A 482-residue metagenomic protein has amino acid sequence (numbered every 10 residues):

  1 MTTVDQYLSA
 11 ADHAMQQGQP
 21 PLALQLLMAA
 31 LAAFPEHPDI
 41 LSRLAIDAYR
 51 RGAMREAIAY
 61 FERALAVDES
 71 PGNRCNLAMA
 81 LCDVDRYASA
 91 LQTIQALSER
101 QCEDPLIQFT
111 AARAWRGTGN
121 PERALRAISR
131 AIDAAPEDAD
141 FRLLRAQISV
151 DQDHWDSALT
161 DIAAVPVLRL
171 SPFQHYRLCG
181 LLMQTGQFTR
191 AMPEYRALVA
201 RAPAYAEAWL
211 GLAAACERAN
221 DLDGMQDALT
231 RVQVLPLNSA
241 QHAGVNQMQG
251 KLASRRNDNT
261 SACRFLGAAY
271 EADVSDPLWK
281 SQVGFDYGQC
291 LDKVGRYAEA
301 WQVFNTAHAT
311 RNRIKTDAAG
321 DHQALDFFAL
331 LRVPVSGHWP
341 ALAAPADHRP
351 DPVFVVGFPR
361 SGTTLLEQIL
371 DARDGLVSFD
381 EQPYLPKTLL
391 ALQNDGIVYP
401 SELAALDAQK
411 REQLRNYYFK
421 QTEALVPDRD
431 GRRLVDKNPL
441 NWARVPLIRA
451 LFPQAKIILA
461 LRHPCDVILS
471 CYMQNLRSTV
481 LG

Functional and structural regions predicted by a protein language model:
D5, D39, G72-N73, L106 (+6 more regions): Start-of-helix register in tetratricopeptide repeats
Q16-Q17, R50-R51, D83-V84, G117-T118 (+5 more regions): Register position in tetratricopeptide repeats
P35, D68-E69, C102, P136 (+6 more regions): Short coil turns that delineate tetratricopeptide repeat
Q152, T185, V199, Y205-E207 (+7 more regions): PAPS-dependent sulfotransferase catalytic domain
Q282, A298, Q302-L414: PAPS-dependent sulfotransferase catalytic core
